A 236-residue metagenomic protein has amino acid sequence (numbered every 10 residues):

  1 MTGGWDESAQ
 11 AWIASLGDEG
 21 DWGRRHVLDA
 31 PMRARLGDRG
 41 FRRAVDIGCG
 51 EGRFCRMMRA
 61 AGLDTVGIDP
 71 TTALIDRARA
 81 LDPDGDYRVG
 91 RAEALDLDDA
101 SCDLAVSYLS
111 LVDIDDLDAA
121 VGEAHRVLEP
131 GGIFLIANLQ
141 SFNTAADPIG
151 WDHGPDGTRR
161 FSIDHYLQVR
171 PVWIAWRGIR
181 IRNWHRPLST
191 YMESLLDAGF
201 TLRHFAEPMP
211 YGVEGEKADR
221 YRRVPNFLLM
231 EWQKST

Functional and structural regions predicted by a protein language model:
M1-R39, R53-M57, L74-R77: Conserved class I S-adenosyl-L-methionine
V45-I47, E51-A94: Class I SAM-dependent methyltransferase SAM/SAH-binding core
E93-L104: A short acidic, Gly/Pro-enriched loop at the edge of an enzyme's catalytic core that lines a small-molecule cofactor
L104-D116: A short SAM/SAH-binding and catalytic strip from SAM-dependent methyltransferases
D118-I133: A short glycine-rich, Lys/Arg-flanked "PGG" loop and its adjoining helix->strand segment in the class I
F134-V169: Conserved class I S-adenosyl-L-methionine
P171, N183-F205: Short alpha-helix
F200, A218-T236: Core SAM-dependent methyltransferase catalytic element
